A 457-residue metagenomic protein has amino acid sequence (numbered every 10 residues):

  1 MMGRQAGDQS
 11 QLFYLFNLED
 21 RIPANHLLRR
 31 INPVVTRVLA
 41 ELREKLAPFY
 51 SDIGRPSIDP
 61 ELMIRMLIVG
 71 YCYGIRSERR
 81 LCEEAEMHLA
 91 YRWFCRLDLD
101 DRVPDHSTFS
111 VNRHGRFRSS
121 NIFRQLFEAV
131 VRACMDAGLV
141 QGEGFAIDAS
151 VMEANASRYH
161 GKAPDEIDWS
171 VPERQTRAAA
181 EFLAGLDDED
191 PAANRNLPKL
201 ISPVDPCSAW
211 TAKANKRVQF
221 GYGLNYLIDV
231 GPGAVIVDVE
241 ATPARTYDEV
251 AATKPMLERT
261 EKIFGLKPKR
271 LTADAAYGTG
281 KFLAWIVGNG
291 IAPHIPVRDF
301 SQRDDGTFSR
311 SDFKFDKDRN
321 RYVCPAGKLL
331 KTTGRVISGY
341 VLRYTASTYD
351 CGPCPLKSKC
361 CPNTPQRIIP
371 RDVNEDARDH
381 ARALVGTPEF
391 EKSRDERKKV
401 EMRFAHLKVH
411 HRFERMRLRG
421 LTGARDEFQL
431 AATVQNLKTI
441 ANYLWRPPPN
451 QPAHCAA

Functional and structural regions predicted by a protein language model:
M1-N17: Short, flexible loop/hinge motifs at secondary-structure junctions
R4-Q5, G74-M87, L97-A457: Anion-binding and metal-coordination hotspots
N17-L18, I53: Short secondary-structure capping/turn segments at boundaries of alpha-helices and beta-strands
R21: C-terminal catalytic core of Y-nucleophile DNA break-rejoin enzymes
A24-I68, A377: Basic, short loop/linker segments at the boundary and entry of helix-turn-helix/winged-helix-like folds
V38-K45, H88, R92, H410: A short secondary-structure junction motif
Y71: Short, aromatic/basic-rich helix-turn unit that serves as a nucleic-acid recognition element
